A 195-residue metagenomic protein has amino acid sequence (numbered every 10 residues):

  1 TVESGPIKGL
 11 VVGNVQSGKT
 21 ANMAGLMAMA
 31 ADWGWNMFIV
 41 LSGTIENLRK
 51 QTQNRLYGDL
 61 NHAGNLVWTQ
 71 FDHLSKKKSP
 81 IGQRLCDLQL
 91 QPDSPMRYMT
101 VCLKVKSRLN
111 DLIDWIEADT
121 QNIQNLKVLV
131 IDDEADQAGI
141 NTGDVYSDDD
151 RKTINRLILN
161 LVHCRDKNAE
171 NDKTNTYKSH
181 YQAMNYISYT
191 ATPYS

Functional and structural regions predicted by a protein language model:
T1-S195: RecA-like P-loop NTPase motor core of helicase/translocase proteins
